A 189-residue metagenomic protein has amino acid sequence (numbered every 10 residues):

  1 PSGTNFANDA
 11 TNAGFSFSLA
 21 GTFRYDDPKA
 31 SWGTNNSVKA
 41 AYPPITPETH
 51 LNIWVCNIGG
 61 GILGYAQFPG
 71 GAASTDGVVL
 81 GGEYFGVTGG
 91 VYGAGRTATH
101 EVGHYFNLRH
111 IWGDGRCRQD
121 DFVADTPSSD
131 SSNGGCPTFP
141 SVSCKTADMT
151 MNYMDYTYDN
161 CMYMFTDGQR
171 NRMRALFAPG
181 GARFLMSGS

Functional and structural regions predicted by a protein language model:
P1, H104-I111, A178, A182: Sec-exported extracytoplasmic/periplasmic mature domains
P1-T49: Propeptide-to-catalytic entry region of secreted or membrane-anchored zinc metalloproteases
A13, P47-T49, S74-D76, G93 (+3 more regions): Residues that flank catalytic or metal-binding motifs in active/ligand-binding sites
D26-P28, G61-Y65, T88-G90, C161-M164 (+1 more regions): Short, solvent-exposed loop/turn elements at domain surfaces
S37-G113: Active-site-proximal segment of zinc-dependent metalloprotease catalytic domains
L80, M154-D155, M173: Bulky hydrophobic/aromatic "packing anchor" residues in well-ordered structure
V91-Y163: The catalytic-center signature of Zn2+-dependent metalloproteases
Y163-S189: Pan-zinc metallopeptidase signature
